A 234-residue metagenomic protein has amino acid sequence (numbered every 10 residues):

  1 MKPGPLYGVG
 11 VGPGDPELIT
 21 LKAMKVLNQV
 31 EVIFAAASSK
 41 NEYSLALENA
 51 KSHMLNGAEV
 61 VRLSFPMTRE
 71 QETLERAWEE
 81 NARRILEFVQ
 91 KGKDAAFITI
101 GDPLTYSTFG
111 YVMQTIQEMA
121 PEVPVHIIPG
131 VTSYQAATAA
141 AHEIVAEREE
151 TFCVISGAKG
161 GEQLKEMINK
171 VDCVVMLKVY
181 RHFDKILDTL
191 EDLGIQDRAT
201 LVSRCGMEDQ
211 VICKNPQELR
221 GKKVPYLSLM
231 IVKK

Functional and structural regions predicted by a protein language model:
M1-P16, L21-A23, N28-P124, L187 (+3 more regions): Class I S-adenosyl-L-methionine
L6, I168-K234: A contiguous loop/helix-start segment that scaffolds small-molecule binding in enzyme catalytic cores
G10, S38, S156, V175-V179: Glycine-rich anion-binding loop/nest that anchors nucleotide
A35, V61-S64, I127, C153-S156 (+1 more regions): Structural signal for conserved beta-strand scaffold positions within catalytic alpha/beta enzyme cores
E80-F88, I144-I155, E218-L229: A polyampholytic, Gly/Pro-enriched intrinsically disordered region
R84-L86, K159-K165, H182-L190: A short, acidic, amphipathic alpha-helical segment used as a generic capping/interface helix at domain edges
L104-M167, G221: Class I SAM-dependent methyltransferase SAM-binding "motif I" and its flanking Rossmann-like core
